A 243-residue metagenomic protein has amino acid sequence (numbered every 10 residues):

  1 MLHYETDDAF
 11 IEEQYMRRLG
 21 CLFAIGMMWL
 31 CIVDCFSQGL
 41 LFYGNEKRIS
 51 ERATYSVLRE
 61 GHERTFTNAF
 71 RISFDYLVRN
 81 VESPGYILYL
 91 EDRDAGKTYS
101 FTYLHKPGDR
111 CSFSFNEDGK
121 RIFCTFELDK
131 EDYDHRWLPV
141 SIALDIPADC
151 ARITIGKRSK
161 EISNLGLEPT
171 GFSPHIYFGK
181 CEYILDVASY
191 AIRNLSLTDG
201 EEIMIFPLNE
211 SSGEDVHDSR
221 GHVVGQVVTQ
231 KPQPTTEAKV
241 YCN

Functional and structural regions predicted by a protein language model:
C35-F66, T98, L197-N243: Extracytoplasmic low-complexity segments
E60-I72, L128-R136, L185-A191: Extracellular/lumenal carbohydrate-interaction signature centered on repeated Trp-anchored short motifs
E60-N80, P84-L88, T98-T102: A carbohydrate-recognition surface predominantly in extracellular/luminal proteins
S73-V78, D186-S211: Extracellular, beta-strand-rich glycan-interacting domains
Y89-F115: Glycan-recognition/cleft segments
F115-P139: Short, aromatic/His-centered strand-loop micro-motif at the edge of beta-sheets
H135-L144, A151-I153: Short tryptophan-centered beta-strand motifs in secreted/extracellular beta-sheet-rich domains of glycan-recognition
I162-A191: Flexible glycan-contacting loops in extracellular carbohydrate-active proteins
